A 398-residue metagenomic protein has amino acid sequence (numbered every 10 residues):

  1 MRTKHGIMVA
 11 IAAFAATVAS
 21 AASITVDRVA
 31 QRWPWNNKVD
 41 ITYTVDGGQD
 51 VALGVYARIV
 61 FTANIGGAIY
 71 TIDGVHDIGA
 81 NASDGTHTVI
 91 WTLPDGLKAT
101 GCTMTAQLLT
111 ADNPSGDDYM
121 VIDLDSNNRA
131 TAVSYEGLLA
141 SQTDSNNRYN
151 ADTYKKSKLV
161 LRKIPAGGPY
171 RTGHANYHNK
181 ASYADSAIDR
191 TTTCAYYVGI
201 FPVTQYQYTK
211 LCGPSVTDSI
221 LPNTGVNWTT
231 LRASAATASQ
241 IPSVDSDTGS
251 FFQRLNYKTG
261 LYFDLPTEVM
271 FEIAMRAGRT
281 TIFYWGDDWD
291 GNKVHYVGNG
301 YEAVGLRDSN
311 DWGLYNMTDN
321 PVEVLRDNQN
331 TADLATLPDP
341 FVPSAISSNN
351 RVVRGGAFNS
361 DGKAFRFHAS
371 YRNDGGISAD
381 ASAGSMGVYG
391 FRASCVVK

Functional and structural regions predicted by a protein language model:
A12-S20: Hydrophobic h-region of N-terminal signal peptides that target proteins for export in Gram-negative bacteria
A21-P34: Short, compositionally biased P/S/T/A/G/V-rich stretches that sit at domain boundaries
A22-S23, D46, Y56-V60, T105-G213 (+5 more regions): Short, compositionally biased
N37-I41: Structural beta-strand segments of beta-rich domains
V45-V51, D95: Extracellular acidic, Ser/Thr/Pro-rich low-complexity tracts
I69-A82: Solvent-exposed serine/threonine-rich low-complexity stretches and specific carbohydrate-binding patches
L97-T103: Short glycine/proline/serine/threonine-rich loop/turn segments at secondary-structure transition edges
G225-Y371, G387: Functional-site microenvironments in short loops/helix caps that host divalent-cation chemistry
